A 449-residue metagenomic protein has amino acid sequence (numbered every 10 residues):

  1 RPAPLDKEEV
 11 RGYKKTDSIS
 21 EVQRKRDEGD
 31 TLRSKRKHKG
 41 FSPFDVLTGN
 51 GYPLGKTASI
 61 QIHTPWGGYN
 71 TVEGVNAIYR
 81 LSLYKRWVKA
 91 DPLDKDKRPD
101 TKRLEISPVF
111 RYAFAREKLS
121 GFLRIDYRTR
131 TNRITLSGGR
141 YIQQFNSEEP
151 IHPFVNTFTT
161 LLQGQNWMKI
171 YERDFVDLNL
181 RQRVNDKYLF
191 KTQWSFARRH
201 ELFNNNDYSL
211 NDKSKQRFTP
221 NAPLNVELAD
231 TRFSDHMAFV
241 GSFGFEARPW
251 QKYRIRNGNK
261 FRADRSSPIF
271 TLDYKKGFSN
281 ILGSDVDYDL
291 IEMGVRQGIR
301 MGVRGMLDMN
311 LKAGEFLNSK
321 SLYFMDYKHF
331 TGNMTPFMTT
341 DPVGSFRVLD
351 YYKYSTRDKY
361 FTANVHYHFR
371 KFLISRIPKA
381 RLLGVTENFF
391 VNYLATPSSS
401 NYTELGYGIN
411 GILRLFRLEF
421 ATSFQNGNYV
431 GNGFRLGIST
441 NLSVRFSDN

Functional and structural regions predicted by a protein language model:
P2-E73, P150-M301, N388-F390: Transmembrane beta-strand segments of outer-membrane beta-barrel domains in Gram-negative and organellar OMPs
A58-Y69, D91-I125, L136, N257 (+6 more regions): Transmembrane beta-strand segments that form the barrel wall of outer-membrane beta-barrel proteins
T64-W66, E73-G74, L83-K85, F110-F114 (+12 more regions): Transmembrane beta-strands of outer-membrane beta-barrel pores
E73-A77, E117-G121, E172-V176, D235-G241 (+6 more regions): Residues that define the transmembrane beta-barrel architecture of outer-membrane proteins
S82-Y84, F122-R128, D177-N185, Q193 (+5 more regions): Transmembrane beta-barrel domains of outer membrane proteins
A90, E117-L119, Q143-E149, R199-N205 (+6 more regions): Outer-membrane beta-barrel proteins
I134-F154, T159-K169, D230-T231, G258 (+2 more regions): C-terminal outer-membrane beta-barrel translocator/porin domains of Gram-negative envelope proteins and their
S242-A247, A363, N432-N449: Outer-membrane beta-barrel "beta-signal"
